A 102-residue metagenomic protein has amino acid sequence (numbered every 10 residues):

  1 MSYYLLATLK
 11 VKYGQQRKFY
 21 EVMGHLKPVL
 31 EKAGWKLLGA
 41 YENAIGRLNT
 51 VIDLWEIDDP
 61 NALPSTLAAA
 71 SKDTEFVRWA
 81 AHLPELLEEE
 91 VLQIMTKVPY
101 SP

Functional and structural regions predicted by a protein language model:
S2-V22, A33, P99-P102: Surface-exposed interaction/gating patches
Y3-K10, G39-S71: Short, well-ordered beta-strand segments in beta-rich or mixed alpha/beta enzyme and ligand-binding folds
Q15-A40, S71: Short amphipathic alpha-helical segments
K18, A62-S65, R78: Short, solvent-exposed alpha-helical surface patches in well-structured domains
M23, L67, A80: Short, flexible helix/strand-to-coil boundary loops that buttress conserved ligand/catalytic motifs in alpha/beta
K36-I52, V77-P102: Glycine-rich beta-strand-turn "strand-cap" elements at beta-sheet edges
